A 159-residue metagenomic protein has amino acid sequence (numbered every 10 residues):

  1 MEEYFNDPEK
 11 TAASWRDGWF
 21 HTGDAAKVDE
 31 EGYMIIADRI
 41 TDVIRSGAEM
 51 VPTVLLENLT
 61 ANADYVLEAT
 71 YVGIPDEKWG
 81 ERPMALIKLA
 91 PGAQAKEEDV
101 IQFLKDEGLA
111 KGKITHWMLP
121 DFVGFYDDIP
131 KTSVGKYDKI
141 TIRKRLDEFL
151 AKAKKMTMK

Functional and structural regions predicted by a protein language model:
E2-E3, K10-R16, A25-H116, G135 (+1 more regions): AMP-binding/adenylate-forming catalytic core of the ANL superfamily
G92, T132, F149: Phosphate/oxyanion-binding loops and surfaces in catalytic or ligand/nucleic-acid-binding neighborhoods
A110-K136, K155-K159: AMP-binding/adenylate-forming catalytic domain of the ANL superfamily
K144-K159: Acidic/polar alpha-helix N-cap and adjacent early helical turns within long charge-rich amphipathic helices/linkers
